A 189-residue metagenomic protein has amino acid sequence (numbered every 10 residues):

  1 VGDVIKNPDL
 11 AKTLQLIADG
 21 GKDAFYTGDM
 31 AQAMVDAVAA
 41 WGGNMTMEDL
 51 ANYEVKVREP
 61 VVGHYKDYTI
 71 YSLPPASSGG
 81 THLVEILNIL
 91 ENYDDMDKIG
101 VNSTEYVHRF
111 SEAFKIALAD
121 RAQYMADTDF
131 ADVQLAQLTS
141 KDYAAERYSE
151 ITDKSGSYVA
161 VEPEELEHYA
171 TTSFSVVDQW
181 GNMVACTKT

Functional and structural regions predicted by a protein language model:
V1-G21, F25-T27, Q32-Y68, S72-P74 (+3 more regions): Noncatalytic scaffold domains of N-terminal-nucleophile
P8-L16, N88-I89, V177-C186: Active-site-proximal alpha-helical segments within enzyme catalytic domains
I17, G21, F25, V38-G42 (+3 more regions): A generic secondary-structure signal for well-formed alpha-helical elements
Y26-D29, D49-L50, E85, G100-S103 (+1 more regions): Composition- and surface-driven signal marking solvent-exposed, interaction-prone regions in large proteins
V62-H64, T69-L73, H82, S175-V177 (+1 more regions): Structural recognition of the beta-strand scaffold that forms the well-ordered cores of secreted hydrolase catalytic
D67, L73-S78, L87-Y93, K188: Catalytic loop of the DD-peptidase/beta-lactamase superfamily, centered on the K-T-G motif and neighboring
G79-T81, E85, I116: Extended, domain-scale alpha-helical bundle/helix-rich regions
Y93-T189: Internal maturation/activation junctions in enzymes
